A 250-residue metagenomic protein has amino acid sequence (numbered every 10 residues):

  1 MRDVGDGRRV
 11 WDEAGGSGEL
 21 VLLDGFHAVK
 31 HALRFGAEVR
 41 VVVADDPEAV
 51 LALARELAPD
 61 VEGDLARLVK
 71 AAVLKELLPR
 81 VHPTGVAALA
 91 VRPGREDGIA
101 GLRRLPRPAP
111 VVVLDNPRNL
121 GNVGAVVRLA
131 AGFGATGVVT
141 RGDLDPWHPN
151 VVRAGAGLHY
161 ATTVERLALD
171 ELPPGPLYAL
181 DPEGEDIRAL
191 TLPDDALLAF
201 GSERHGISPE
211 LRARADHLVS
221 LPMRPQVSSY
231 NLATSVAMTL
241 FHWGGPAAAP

Functional and structural regions predicted by a protein language model:
M1-R55, D143-D145: Boundary-proximal intrinsically disordered activation/regulatory segments immediately upstream of a helical core
V21, D115-N116, R141-G142, F200 (+1 more regions): Glycine- and other small-residue-rich loops at beta-strand/loop junctions that grip anionic moieties
G25, R118-A125, S228-A233: Amphipathic alpha-helical repeat scaffolds
A49-V61, N150, E210-L211: Short, aromatic/basic amphipathic alpha-helical patches
E62-A72, A161-L169: Short acidic-hydrophobic, aromatic-tinged amphipathic segments that line or gate anion-handling sites
A88, L129-F133, D143-P146, N150-H159 (+2 more regions): Structured adenosyl-cofactor binding patch, chiefly the S-adenosyl-L-methionine
L89-E185: RNA substrate-binding interface of SAM-dependent RNA methyltransferases
A179-P225: Active-site/ligand-binding-proximal alpha/beta "capping" segment
